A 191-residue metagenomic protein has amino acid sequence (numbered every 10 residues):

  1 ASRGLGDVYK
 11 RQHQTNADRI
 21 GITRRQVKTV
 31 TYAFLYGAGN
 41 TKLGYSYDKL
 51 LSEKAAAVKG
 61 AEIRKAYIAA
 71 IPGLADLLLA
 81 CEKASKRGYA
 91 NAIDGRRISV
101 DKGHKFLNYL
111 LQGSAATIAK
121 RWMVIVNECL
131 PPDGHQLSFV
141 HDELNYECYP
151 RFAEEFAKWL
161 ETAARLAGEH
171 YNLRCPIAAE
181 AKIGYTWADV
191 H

Functional and structural regions predicted by a protein language model:
A1-Y9: Single conserved hydrophobic/aromatic residue that forms the stacking wall/gate of nucleotide- or nucleobase-binding
K10-Q14: Conserved beta-strand -> loop -> alpha-helix junction used to position metal-binding or nucleic-acid-contacting
T15-F139, Y149-F152, E180-H191: Conserved catalytic core of nucleic-acid polymerases
S138-E143, R174-P176: Short Gly/Ser/Thr- and Asp/Glu-enriched loop/turn motifs at secondary-structure junctions
N145-E147: Histidine-centered divalent-metal-coordination microenvironment in nucleic-acid enzymes
F156-A164: Short amphipathic alpha-helices in soluble, non-transmembrane regions that often serve as interface/regulatory elements
G168-K182: Conserved short beta-strand edge segments in small beta-sheet-based binding/regulatory domains
